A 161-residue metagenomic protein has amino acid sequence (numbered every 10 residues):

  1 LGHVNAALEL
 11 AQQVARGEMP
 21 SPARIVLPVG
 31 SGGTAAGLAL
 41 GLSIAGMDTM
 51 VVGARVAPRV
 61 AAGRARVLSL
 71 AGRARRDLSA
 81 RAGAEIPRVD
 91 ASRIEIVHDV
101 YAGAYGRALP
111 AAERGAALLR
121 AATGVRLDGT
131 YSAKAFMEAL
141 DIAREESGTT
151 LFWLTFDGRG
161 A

Functional and structural regions predicted by a protein language model:
H3-I94, T155-A161: Glycine-rich phosphate/pyrophosphate-binding loop at beta-loop-alpha junctions
P20-A23, T49, T123, E146-T150: Short coil/turn segments at beta-strand junctions that form active-site/ligand-binding loops
D90-G148: Active-site-adjacent helical/loop segments in soluble small-molecule enzymes
T130-S132, W153-F156: Short, loop-centered acidic/histidine patches that primarily coordinate divalent metals
